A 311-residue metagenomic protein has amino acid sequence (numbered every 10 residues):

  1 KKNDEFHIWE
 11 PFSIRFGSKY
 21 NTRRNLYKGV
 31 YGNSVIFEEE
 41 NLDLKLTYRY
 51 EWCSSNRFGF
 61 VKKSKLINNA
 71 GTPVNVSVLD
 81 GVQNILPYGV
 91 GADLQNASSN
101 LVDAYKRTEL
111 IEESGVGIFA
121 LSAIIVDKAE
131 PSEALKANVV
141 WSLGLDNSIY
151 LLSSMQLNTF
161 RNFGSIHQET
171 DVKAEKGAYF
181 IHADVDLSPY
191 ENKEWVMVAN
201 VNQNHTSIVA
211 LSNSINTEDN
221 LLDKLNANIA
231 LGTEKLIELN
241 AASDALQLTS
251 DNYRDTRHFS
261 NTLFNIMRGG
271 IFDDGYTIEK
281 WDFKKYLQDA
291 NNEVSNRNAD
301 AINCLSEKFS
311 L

Functional and structural regions predicted by a protein language model:
K1-L311: Anionic coordination/interaction segments
